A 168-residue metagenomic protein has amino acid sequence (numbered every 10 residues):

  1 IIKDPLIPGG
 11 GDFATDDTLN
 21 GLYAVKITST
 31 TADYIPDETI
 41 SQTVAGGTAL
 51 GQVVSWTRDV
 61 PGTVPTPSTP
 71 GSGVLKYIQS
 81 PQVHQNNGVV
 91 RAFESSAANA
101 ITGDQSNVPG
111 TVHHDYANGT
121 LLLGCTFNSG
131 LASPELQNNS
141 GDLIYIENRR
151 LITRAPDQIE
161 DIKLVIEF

Functional and structural regions predicted by a protein language model:
I1-F168: Interface-prone segments of viral and bacterial extracellular assemblies
